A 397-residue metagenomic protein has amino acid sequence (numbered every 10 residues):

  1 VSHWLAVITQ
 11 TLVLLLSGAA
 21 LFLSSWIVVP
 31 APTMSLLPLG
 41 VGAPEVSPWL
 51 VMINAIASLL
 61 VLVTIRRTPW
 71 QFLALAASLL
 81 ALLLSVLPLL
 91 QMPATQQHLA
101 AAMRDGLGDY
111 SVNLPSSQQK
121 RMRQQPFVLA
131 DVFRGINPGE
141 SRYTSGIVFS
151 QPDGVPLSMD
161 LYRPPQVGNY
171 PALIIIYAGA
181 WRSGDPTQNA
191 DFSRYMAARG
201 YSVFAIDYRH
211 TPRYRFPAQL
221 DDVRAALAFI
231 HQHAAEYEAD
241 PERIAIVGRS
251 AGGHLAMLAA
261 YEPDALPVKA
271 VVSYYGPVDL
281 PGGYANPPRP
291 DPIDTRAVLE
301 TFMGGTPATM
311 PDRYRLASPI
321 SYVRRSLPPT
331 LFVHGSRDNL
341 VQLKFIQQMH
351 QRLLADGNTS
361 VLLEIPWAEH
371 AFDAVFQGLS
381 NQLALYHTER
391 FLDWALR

Functional and structural regions predicted by a protein language model:
L23-N54, S58, L114-V167: N-terminal cap/lid segment of alpha/beta-hydrolase-fold proteins
W26-P30, A225-P288: Primarily recognizes the serine-hydrolase "nucleophile elbow" in alpha/beta-hydrolase and SGNH/GDSL folds
E45-V46, G184-S193, F204-R243, E262 (+1 more regions): Catalytic nucleophile-loop/oxyanion-hole region of alpha/beta-hydrolase and closely related hydrolase-like folds
G106, Y110-Q125, M257-D312: Hydrolase active-site cap/lid region
N169-G179: Short beta-strand element of the alpha/beta-hydrolase
S326, F332-H334, D338: Short beta-strand/loop motif that positions the catalytic acidic residue of the alpha/beta-hydrolase fold
N339-Q348: Conserved alpha/beta-hydrolase "acid-adjacent" motif
L379-R397: Catalytic active-site module of serine/aspartate enzymes centered on a nucleophile-bearing elbow/loop
